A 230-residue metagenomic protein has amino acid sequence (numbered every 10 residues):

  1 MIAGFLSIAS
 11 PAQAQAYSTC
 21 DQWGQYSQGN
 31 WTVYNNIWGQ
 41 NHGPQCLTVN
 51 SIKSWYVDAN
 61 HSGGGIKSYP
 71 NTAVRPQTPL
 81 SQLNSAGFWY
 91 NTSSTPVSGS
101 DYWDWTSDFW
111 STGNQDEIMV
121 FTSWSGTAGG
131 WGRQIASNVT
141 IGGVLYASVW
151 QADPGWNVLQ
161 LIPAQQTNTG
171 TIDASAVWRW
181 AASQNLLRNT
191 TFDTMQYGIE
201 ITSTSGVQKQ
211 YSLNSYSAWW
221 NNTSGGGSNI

Functional and structural regions predicted by a protein language model:
M1-Q13: Secretory targeting and sorting signals
Q15-G64: N-terminal segment immediately downstream of the Sec signal-peptide cleavage site in secreted/extracellular proteins
W55-V57, N84-S93, S107, D193-T202: Short, hydrophobic/proline-enriched secondary-structure or compact coil segments at domain edges
G64-A136: Extracellular-facing segments of soluble proteins and assemblies that are Gly/Ser/Thr-biased and enriched in aromatics
G65-L80, V158-R188: Beta-sandwich interaction modules
T112-S175: Short helix-loop boundary/capping segments
N168-I230: Long, compositionally biased interface segments
